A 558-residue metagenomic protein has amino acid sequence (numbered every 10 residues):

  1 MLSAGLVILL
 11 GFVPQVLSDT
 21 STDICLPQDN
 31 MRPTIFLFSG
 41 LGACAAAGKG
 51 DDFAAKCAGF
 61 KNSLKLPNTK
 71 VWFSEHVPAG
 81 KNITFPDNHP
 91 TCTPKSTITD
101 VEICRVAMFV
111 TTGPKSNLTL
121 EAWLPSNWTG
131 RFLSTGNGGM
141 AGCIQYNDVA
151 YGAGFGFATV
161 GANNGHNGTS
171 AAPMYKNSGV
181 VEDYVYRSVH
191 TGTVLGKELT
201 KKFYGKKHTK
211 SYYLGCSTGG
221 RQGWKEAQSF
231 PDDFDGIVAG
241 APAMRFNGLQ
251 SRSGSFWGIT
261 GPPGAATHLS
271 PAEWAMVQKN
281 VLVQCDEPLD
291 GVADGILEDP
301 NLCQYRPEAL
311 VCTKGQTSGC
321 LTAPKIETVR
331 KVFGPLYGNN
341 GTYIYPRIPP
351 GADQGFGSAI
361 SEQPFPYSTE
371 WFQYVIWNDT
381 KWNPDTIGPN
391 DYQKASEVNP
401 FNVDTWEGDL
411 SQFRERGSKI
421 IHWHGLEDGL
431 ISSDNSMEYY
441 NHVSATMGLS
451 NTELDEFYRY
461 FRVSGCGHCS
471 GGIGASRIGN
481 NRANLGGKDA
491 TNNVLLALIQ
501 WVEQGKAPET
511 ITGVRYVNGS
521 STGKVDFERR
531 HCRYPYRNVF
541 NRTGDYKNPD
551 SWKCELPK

Functional and structural regions predicted by a protein language model:
M1-T20, N30-G48: Fungal secretory targeting signals
L17-P27, G42-R131, Y146-N147, D286-V292 (+7 more regions): Catalytic-loop region of hydrolases
R105-H190, S217, W257-P262, N435-A445 (+1 more regions): N-terminal cap/lid subdomain of alpha/beta-hydrolase-fold enzymes
G138-G205, S251-R252, I259, N383-Q393 (+3 more regions): Cap/lid segment of the alpha/beta-hydrolase catalytic domain
K206-S217: Alpha/beta-hydrolase fold nucleophile elbow
G215-G219, G223, D428: Gly/Ala-rich beta-loop-alpha elbow adjacent to hydrolase catalytic centers
K225-A227, D232-Y337, I478-A490: A catalytic-pocket lid/entrance helix-loop region that shapes and gates access to the active site across common
H422-H424: Short beta-strand/loop motif that positions the catalytic acidic residue of the alpha/beta-hydrolase fold
